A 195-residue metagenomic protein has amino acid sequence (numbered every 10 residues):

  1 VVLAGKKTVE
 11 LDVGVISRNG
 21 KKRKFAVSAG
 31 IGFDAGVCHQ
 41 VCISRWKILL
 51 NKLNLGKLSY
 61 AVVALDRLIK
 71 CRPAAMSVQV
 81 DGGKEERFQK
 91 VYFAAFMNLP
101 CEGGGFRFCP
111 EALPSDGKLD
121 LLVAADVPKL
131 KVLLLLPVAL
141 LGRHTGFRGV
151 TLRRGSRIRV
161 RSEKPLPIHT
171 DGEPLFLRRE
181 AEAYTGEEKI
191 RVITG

Functional and structural regions predicted by a protein language model:
V1-L3, A94, L122, V132: Hydrophobic alpha-helical segments that either span membranes
V1-Y92: Catalytic core of DAGKc-family lipid kinases
K24-A26, L53, L58-Y60, M76 (+5 more regions): N-terminal hydrophobic or amphipathic segments with adjacent small-residue motifs that include Sec signal peptides
G30, D34, F93-C109, P174: Glycine-rich phosphate/pyrophosphate-binding beta-alpha loops
F33, I43, P100-C101, V127-P128 (+1 more regions): Active-site/binding-pocket entry motifs
I43-R45, A95, C109-L113: Short, surface-exposed, charged loop/turn segments at secondary-structure junctions
V80-F88, R107-C109, L113-G195: ATP/nucleoside-binding phosphotransfer catalytic cores, i.e., glycine-rich phosphate-binding loops
